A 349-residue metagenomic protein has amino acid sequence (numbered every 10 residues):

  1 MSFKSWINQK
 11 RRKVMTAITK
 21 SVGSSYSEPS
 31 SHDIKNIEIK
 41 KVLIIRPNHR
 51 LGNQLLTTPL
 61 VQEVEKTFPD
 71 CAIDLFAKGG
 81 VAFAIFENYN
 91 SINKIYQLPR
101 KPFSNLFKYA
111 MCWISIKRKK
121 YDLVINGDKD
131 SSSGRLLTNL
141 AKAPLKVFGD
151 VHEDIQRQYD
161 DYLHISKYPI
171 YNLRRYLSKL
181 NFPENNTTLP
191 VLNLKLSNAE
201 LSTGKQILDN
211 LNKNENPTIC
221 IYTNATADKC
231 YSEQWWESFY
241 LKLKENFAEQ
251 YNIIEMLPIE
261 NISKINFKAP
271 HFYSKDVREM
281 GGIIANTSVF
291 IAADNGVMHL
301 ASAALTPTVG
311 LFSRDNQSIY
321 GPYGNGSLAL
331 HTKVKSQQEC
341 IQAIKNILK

Functional and structural regions predicted by a protein language model:
M1-I39: Positively charged, low-complexity intrinsically disordered leader regions
S2-I7, Y96-N193, E215-Y222, D315-S318: Conserved nucleotide-diphosphate donor binding/catalytic pocket of glycan-assembly enzymes
S2-K4, F148-G149, H271, H299-K349: Nucleotide-sugar donor-binding patch of glycosyltransferase catalytic domains
K41, I45-P47, V191, K195-I262 (+1 more regions): Active-site donor-nucleotide binding/catalytic segment of nucleotide-sugar enzymes
Q54-V64, V81, F239: Short amphipathic alpha-helix
I73-G79, I253-L257: Short internal beta-strands
L75-L106, L330: Conserved nucleotide-sugar phosphate-binding/catalytic loop shared by glycosyltransferases and other
Y231-Q317: Donor-binding and catalytic core of enzymes assembling or modifying cell-surface/extracellular glycoconjugates
